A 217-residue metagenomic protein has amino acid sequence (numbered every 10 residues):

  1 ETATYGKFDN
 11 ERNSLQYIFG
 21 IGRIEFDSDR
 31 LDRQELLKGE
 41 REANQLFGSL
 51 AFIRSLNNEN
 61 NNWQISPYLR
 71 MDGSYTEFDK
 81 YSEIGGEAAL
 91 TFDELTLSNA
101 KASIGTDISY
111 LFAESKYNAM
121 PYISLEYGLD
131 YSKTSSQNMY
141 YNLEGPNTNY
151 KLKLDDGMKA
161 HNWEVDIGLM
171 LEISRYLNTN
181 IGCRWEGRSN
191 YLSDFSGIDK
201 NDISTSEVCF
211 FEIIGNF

Functional and structural regions predicted by a protein language model:
E1-F217: Membrane translocator/pore-forming domains, dominated by Gram-negative outer-membrane beta-barrels
